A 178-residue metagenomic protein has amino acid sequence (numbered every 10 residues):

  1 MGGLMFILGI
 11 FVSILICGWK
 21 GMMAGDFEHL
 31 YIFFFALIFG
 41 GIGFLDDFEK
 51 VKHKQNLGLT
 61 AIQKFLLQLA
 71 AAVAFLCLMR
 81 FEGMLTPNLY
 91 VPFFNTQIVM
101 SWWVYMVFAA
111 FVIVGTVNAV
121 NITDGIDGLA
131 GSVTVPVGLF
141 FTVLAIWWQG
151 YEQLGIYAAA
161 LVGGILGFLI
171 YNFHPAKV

Functional and structural regions predicted by a protein language model:
M1-V178: "…together with the soluble PPM/PP2C metallo-phosphatase catalytic core" -> "…together with the soluble PPM/PP2C
